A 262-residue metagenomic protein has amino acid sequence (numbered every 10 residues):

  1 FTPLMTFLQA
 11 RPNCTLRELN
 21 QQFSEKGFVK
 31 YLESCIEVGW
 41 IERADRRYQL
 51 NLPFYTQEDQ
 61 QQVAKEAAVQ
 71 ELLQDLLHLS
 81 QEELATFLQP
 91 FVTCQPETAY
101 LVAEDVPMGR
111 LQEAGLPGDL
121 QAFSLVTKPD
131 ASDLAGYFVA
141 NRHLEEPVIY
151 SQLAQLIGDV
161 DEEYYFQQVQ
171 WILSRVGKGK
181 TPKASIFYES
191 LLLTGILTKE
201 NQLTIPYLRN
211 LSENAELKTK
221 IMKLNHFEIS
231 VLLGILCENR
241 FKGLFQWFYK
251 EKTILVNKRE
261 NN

Functional and structural regions predicted by a protein language model:
F1-N262: Non-catalytic recognition/regulatory regions in large multidomain proteins
